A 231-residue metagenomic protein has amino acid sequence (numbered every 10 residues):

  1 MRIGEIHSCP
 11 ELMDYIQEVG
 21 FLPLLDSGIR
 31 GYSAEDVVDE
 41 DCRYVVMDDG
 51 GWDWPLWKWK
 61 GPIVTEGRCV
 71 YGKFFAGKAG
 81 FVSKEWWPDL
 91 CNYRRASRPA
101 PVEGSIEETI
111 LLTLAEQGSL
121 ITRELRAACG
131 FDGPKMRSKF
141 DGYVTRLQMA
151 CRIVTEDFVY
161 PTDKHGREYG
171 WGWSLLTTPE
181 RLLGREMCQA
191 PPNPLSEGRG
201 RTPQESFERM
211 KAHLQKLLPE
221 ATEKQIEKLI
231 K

Functional and structural regions predicted by a protein language model:
M1-K231: Long, low-complexity intrinsically disordered regions
